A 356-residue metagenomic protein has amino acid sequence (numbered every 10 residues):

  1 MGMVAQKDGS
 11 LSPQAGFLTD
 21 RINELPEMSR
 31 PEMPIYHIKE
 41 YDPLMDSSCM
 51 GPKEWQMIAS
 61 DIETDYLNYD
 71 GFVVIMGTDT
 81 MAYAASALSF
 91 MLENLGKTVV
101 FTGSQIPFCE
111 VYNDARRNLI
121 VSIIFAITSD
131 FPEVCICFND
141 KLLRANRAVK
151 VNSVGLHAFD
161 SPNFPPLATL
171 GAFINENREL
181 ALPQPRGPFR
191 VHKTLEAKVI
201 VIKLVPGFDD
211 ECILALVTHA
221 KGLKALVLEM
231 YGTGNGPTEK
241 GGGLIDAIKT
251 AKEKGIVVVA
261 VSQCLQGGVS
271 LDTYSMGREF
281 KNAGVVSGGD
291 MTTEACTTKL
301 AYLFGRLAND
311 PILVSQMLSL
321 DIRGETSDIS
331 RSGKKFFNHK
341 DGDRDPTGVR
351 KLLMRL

Functional and structural regions predicted by a protein language model:
M1-G2, M76-A82, K141-L143, G232-N235 (+1 more regions): Gly/Ser/Thr-rich loops at beta-strand to alpha-helix junctions that form or flank small-molecule/cofactor-binding
M1-T64: ATP/NTP phosphate-donor binding region
M3-G9, A85-S86, V111-D114, R144-V151 (+1 more regions): Short acidic, glycine/serine/threonine-rich loops at helix termini
A15-R30, R144-K240, L320-L356: Accessory alpha-helical/coil subdomains and C-terminal extensions that flank or cap enzyme catalytic cores
V74-K97, T238-A247: Short Gly/Thr/Asp-enriched flexible loops that form oxyanion-binding sites at enzyme active sites
V74-M76, V100-G103, C135-N139, K203 (+2 more regions): Short beta-strand segments
F101-A172: Internal gly/pro-rich beta-alpha loop/helix module that stabilizes soluble enzyme cofactors or their anionic handles
T233-L356: C-terminal non-catalytic interaction/assembly regions of soluble proteins
